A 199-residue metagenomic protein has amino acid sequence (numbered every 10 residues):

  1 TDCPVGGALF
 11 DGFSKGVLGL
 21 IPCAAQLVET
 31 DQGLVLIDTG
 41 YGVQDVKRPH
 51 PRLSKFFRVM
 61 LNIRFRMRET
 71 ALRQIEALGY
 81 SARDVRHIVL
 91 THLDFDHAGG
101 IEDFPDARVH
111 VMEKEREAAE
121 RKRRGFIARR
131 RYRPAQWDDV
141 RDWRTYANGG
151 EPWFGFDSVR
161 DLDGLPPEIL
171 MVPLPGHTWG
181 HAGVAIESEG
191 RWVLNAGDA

Functional and structural regions predicted by a protein language model:
T1, L36-D38, I169-L174, L194-G197: Active-site-proximal beta-strand elements of phosphoester/diester hydrolases
T1-R64, D139, G149-G150: Zn-dependent metallo-beta-lactamase
V28-D31, G164-P167, I186-E189: Active-site beta-strand termini and strand-to-loop segments that position acidic
G33-V35, H87, R191-N195: Structural motif
T39-G42, L93, E115, G176-T178 (+1 more regions): Active-site metal-binding loops of divalent metal-dependent hydrolases
V43, R58-R73, G183-A199: Cap/insert and terminal regions of metallo-dependent hydrolase folds
H50-V111: Active-site metal-binding motif and surrounding structural segment of the metallo-beta-lactamase
L61-Y80, D84, E113-P173: Metallo-beta-lactamase
